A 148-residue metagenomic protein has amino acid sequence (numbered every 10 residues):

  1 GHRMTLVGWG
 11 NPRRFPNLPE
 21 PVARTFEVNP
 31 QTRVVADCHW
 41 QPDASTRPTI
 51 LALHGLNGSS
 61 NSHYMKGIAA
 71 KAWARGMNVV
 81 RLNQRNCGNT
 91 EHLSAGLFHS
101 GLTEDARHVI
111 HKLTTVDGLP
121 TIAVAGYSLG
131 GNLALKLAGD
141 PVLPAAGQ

Functional and structural regions predicted by a protein language model:
R3-S45: N-terminal cap/lid segment of alpha/beta-hydrolase-fold proteins
V28-T32, N61, H99-T103: Phosphate/oxyanion-binding active-site loops and adjacent basic polyanion-contact surfaces
R47-G55: Short beta-strand element of the alpha/beta-hydrolase
G55-S60, V79: Serine-hydrolase catalytic-loop signature spanning alpha/beta hydrolases and amidase-signature enzymes
S60-S62, N89: Short N-terminal helix/helix-N-cap motif within the alpha/beta-hydrolase-1
Y64-R81: Short amphipathic alpha-helix adjacent to the substrate-entry channel of hydrolases
K71, R85-A123: Catalytic nucleophile-loop/oxyanion-hole region of alpha/beta-hydrolase and closely related hydrolase-like folds
V109-Q148: Primarily recognizes the serine-hydrolase "nucleophile elbow" in alpha/beta-hydrolase and SGNH/GDSL folds
